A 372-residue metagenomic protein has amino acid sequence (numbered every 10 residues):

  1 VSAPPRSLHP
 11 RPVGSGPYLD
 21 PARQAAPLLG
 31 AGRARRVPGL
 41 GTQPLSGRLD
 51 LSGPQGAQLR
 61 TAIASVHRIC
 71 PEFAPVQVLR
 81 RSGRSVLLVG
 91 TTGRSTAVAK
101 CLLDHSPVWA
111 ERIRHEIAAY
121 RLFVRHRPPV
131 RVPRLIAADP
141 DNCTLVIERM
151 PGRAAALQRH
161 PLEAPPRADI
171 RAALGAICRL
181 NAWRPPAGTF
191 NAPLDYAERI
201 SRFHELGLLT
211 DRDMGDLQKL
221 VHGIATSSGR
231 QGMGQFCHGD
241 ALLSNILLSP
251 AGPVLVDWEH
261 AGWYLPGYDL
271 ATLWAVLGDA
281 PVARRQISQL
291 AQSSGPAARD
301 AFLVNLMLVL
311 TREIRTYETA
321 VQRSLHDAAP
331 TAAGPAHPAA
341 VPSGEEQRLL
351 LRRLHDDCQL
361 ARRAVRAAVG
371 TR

Functional and structural regions predicted by a protein language model:
S2-V76: Juxta-kinase regulatory segment immediately upstream of eukaryotic protein kinase catalytic domains
P5-R11, G16-Y18, R285, Q292 (+1 more regions): ATP/Mg2+ or Mg2+-diphosphate-binding catalytic cores that bind nucleotide phosphates or diphosphates via glycine-rich
A57-C70, W183-H238, D357, A361-V369: An alpha-helical support segment within catalytic cores of ATP-dependent transferases
R81-A99, G223-Y268: Active-site acidic catalytic loop and adjacent metal/ATP-binding pocket of ATP-dependent phosphoryl transfer enzymes
V89-G90, C101, A137, V146-R149 (+1 more regions): Conserved hydrophobic "DFG−1" position in protein kinase catalytic cores
V98-A138, P161-R179, Y268, L277: A conserved alpha-helical element in kinase catalytic cores
N142-A154: Conserved short submotifs of the Hanks-type protein kinase catalytic core that shape the nucleotide-binding pocket
G267-P296, L306-H326, G334: Active-site activation/catalytic loop segments of kinase-like enzymes and analogous catalytic loops in related
